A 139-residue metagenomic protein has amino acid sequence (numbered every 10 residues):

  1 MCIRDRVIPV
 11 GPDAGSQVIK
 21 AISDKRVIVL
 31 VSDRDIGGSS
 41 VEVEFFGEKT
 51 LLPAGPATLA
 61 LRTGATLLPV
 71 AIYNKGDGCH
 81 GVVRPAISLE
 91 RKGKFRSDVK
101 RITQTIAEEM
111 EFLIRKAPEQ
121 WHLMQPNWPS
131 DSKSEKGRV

Functional and structural regions predicted by a protein language model:
M1-I3: Short, small-residue-biased leader/transition segments that mark boundaries at the very start of proteins
R6-V10: Short acidic-hydrophobic, aromatic-tinged amphipathic segments that line or gate anion-handling sites
P12-V139: Non-catalytic C-terminal accessory region of glycerolipid acyltransferases and related lyso-lipid remodeling enzymes
